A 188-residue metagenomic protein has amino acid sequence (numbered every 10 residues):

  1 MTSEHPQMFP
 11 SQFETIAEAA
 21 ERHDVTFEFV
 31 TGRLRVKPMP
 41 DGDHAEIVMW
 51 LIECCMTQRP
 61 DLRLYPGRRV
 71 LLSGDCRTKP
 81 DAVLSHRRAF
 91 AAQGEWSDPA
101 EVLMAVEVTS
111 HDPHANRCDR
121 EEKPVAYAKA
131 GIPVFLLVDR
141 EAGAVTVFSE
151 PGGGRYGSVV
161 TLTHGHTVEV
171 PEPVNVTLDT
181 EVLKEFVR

Functional and structural regions predicted by a protein language model:
M1-A130, V134-R188: Gly/Pro/Ser/Thr-rich low-complexity, intrinsically disordered segments predominantly at protein N-termini
